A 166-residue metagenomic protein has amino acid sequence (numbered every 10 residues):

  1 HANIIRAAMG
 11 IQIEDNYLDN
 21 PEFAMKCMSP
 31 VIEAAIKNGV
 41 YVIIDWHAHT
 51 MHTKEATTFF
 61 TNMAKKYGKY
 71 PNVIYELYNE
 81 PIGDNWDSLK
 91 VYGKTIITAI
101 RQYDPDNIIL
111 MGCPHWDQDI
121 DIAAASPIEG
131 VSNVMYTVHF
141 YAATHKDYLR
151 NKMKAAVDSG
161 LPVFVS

Functional and structural regions predicted by a protein language model:
H1-N62, T98-Y103: Aromatic-lined substrate-binding rim segments of carbohydrate-active enzymes
Y41, T53, T57-T61, K65 (+2 more regions): Extracellular glycoside hydrolase catalytic/binding regions
